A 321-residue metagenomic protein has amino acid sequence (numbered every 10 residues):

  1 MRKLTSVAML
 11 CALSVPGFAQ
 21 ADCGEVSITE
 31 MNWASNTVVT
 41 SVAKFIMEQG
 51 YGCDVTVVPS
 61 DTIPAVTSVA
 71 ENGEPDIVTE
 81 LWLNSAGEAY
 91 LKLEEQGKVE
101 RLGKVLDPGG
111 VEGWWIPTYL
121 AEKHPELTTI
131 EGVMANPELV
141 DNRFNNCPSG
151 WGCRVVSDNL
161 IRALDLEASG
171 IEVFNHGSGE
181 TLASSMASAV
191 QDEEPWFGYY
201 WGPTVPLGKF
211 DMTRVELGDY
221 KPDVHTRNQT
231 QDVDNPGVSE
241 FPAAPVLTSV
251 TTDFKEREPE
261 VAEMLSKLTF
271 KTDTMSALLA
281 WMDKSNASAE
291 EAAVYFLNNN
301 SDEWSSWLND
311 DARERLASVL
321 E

Functional and structural regions predicted by a protein language model:
M1-Q20: Gram-negative bacterial Sec-dependent N-terminal signal peptides
D22-S35, C53-V58, D141-N145, L265: Short, well-ordered beta-strand elements
S35, R162-S169, H176-E193, G198-Y199 (+1 more regions): An extracytoplasmic/periplasmic, membrane-proximal ligand-sensing/linker region
A43-G52, P137-E172: Ligand-binding cleft/hinge of the Venus flytrap
T67-V69, P75-T79, C153-T230: Ligand-binding pocket segment of bilobal, Venus flytrap-like solute-binding proteins
V99-G150: A conserved helix-loop-strand patch within extracytoplasmic ligand-binding domains of the periplasmic binding
E112-E122, P245-R257, A280-W281: A bilobed periplasmic-binding-protein/Venus flytrap-type ligand-binding module shared by bacterial periplasmic
P206-T269: C-terminal lobe and pocket-closing loops of periplasmic/extracytoplasmic Venus-flytrap solute-binding proteins
